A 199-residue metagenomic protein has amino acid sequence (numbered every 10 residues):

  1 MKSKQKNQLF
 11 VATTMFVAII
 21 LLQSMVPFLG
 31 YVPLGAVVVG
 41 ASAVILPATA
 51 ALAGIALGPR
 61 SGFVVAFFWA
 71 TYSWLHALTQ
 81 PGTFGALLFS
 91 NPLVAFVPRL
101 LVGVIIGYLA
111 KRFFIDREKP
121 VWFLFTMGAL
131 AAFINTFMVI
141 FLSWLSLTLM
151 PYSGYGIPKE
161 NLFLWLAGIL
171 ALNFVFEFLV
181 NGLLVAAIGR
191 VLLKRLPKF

Functional and structural regions predicted by a protein language model:
M1-F199: Loop-helix junctions at membrane interfaces
